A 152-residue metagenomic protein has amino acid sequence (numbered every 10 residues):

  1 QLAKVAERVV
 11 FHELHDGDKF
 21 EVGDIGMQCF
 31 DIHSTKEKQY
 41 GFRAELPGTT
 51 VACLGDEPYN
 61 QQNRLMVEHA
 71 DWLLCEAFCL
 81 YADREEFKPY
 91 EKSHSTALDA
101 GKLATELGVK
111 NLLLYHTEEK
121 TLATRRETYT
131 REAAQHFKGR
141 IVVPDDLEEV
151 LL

Functional and structural regions predicted by a protein language model:
Q1-C53, P58, N63, E127-L152: Binuclear metal-dependent hydrolase catalytic cores
P58-L147: Cap/insert and terminal regions of metallo-dependent hydrolase folds
